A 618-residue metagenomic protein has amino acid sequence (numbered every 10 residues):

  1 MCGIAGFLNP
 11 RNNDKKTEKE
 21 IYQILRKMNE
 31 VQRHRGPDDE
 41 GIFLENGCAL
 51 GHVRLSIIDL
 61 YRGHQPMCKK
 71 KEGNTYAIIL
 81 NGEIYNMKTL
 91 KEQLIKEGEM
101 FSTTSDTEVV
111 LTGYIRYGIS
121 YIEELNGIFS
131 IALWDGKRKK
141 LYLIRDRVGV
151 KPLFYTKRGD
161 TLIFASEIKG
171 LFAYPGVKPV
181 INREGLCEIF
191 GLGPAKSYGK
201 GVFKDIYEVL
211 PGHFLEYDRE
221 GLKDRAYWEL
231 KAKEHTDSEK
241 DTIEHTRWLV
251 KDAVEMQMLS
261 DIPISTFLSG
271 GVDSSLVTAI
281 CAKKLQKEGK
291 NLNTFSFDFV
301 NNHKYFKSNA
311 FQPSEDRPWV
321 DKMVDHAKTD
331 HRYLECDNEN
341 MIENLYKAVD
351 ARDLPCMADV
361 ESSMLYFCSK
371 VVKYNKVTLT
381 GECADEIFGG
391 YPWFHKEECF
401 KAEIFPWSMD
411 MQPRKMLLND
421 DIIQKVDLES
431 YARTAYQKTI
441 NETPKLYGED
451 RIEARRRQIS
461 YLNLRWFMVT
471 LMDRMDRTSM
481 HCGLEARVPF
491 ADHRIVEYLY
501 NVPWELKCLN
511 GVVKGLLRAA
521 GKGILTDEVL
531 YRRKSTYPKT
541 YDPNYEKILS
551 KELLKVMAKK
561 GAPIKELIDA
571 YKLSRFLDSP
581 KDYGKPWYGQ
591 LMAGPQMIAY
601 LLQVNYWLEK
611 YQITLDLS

Functional and structural regions predicted by a protein language model:
M1-A351, M364, K522-G523, E528 (+1 more regions): Cysteine-centered catalytic environments shared across enzyme families
M1-I4, T75, S120, Y174 (+5 more regions): Adenosyl-5′-phosphate
E20, S105-T107, F129, I181 (+8 more regions): A generic structural signal for residues located within well-ordered alpha-helices of large catalytic or ligand-binding
N309-Q312, A348-D350, P392-C399, D616-S618: Short secondary-structure boundary/capping segments
R352, C356-V360, M480, M592: Long, Lys/Arg- and hydrophobic-enriched amphipathic alpha-helices
K370-V372: Active-site nucleotide-sugar/metal-binding loop of Leloir-type enzymes
N375-D385, G389-Y391: Short acidic/histidine-rich active-site segments
F388-P413: A mobile, often basic/glycine-rich helix-loop segment that functions as the active-site lid/recognition loop
